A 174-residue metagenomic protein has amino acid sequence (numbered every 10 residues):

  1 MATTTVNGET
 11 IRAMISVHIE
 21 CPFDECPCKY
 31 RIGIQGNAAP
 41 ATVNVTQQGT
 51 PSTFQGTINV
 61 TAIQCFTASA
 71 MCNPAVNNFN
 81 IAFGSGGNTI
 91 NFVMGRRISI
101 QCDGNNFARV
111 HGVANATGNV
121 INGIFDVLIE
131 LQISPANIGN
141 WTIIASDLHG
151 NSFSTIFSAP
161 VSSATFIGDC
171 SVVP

Functional and structural regions predicted by a protein language model:
A2-V76, N151-P174: N-terminal segment immediately downstream of the Sec signal-peptide cleavage site in secreted/extracellular proteins
T3-N7, R12-M14, N105-F107, N137-G139 (+1 more regions): Non-catalytic accessory regions used for complex assembly or targeting
D24-C28, C102-N106, I121, P135-N137: Solvent-exposed loop and beta-edge segments used for protein-protein assembly and interaction
N37-N44, A82-G86, S134-A136, D147-L148: Short, flexible beta-strand-to-coil junctions
Q47-V127: Predominantly extracellular/secreted and cell-surface proteins with exposed, flexible low-complexity segments
I100-N105, A136-I144, S163-P174: Short, surface-exposed linear segments at secondary-structure transitions and domain or protein termini
G123-S146: A short, surface-exposed beta-strand/turn
